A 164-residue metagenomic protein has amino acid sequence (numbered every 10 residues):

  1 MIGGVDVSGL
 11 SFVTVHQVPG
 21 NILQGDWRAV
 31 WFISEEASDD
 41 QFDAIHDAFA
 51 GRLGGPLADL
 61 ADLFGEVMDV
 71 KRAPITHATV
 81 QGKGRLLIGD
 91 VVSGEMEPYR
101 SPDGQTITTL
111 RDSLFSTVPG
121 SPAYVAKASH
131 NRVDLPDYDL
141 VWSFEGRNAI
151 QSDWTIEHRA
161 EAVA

Functional and structural regions predicted by a protein language model:
M1-G3: N-terminal ordered "arm"
D6-R28: A glycine-rich, hydrophobic loop/mini-helix early in the fold
S8-F12, L87, G120-S121: A short linear-motif detector with a strong N-terminal bias
G25-L63: Ordered, amphipathic secondary-structure segments that act as subunit-interaction surfaces in large macromolecular
W31-F32, Q81-V92: Short, hydrophobic/proline-enriched secondary-structure or compact coil segments at domain edges
F42-L53, V92-L110: Surface-exposed flexible segments
G55-Q81: Short glycine-rich, low-complexity/disordered patches
P98-A164: Extended, charged low-complexity segments that frequently continue into or abut oligomerization scaffolds
